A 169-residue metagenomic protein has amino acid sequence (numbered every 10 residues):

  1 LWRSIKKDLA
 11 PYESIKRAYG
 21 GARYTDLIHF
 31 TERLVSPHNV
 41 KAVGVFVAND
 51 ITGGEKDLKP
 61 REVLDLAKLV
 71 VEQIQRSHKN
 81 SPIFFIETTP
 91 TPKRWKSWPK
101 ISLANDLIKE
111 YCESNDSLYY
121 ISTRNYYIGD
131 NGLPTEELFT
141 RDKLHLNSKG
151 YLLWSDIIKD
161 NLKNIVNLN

Functional and structural regions predicted by a protein language model:
W2-A10, D26-L64, K68, F84 (+1 more regions): Oxyanion-hole/transition-state-stabilizing segment in secreted/luminal serine hydrolases and related acyltransferases
L9, H38, H78, N115-D116: A structural signal for short coil/turn segments at secondary-structure junctions
Y12-D26: A short beta-strand-loop structural module common to alpha/beta enzyme folds
S14-A18, A42-V47, P82-E87, Y119-S122 (+1 more regions): Structural recognition of the beta-strand scaffold that forms the well-ordered cores of secreted hydrolase catalytic
R17-G21, K56-L64, R94-W98, L144 (+1 more regions): Flexible, glycine- and charge-enriched loops at secondary-structure boundaries
T31, A67-E72, N105-K109: Generic structural signal for well-ordered alpha-helices, preferentially at hydrophobic/aromatic core positions
R76-I83, Y127, N131: A structural motif
P90-N169: Catalytic His-Asp segment of secreted/periplasmic serine-dependent ester chemistry enzymes
